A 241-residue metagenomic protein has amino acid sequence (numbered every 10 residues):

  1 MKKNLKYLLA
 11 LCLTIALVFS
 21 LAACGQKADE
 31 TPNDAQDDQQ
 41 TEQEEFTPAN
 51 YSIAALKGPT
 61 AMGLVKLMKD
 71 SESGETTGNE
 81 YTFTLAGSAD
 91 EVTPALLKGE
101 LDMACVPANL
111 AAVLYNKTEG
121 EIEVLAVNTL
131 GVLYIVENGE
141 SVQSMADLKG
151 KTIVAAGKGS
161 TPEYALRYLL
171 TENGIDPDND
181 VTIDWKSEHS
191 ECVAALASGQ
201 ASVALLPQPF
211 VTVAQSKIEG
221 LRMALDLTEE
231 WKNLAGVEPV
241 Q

Functional and structural regions predicted by a protein language model:
F19-A23: C-terminal motif of bacterial Sec signal peptides marking the signal peptidase cleavage site
G25-K27: Bacterial signal peptide processing site
E42, N50-Y51, L56-A86, D90-E91 (+3 more regions): Short, polar/charged alpha-helical segment
E44-E45, E137-I153: Flexible hinge/capping segments at coil-to-helix
I53-K57, G150-T161, N173, D178 (+2 more regions): Short beta-strand->loop
K66-M68, L133-Q143, A235-Q241: A bilobed periplasmic-binding-protein/Venus flytrap-type ligand-binding module shared by bacterial periplasmic
E80-G87, C105, P177-E188: Short beta-strand-to-loop elements that line the ligand-binding cleft of bilobed periplasmic-binding protein-like
N109-L110, T118, I183-D184, S190-Q241: Pocket-lining segment of extracytoplasmic ligand-binding domains
